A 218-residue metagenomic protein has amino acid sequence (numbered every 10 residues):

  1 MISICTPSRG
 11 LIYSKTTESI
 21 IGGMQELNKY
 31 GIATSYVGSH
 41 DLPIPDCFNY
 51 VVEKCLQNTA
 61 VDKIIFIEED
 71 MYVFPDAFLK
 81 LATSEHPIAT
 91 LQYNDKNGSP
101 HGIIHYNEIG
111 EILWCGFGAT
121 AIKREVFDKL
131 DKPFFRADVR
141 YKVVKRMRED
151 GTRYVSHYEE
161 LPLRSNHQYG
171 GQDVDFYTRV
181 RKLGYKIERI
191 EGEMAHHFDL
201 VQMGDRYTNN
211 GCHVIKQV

Functional and structural regions predicted by a protein language model:
M1-S39: N-proximal low-complexity "stem/linker" segments adjacent to membrane-targeting elements
S19-G22, Y50, K80, D175: Alpha-helical elements of Rossmann-like donor-binding domains used by nucleotide-donor carbohydrate transfer enzymes
L42-C47, G170: A short, glycine-/small-residue-rich helix N-cap motif at loop->alpha-helix starts within glycosyltransferase
N49-K63: Active-site nucleotide-sugar/metal-binding loop of Leloir-type enzymes
V52, Y72-Y158: Conserved catalytic core of nucleotide-sugar-dependent glycosyltransferases
A60-V61, H86, Y185: Short, high-confidence coil segments that cap the C-terminus of an alpha-helix and link into the following beta-strand
V61-Y72: Short beta-strand-to-loop acidic/aromatic patch adjacent to the donor-nucleotide binding site
P133-V218: C-terminal catalytic/acceptor-binding lobe
